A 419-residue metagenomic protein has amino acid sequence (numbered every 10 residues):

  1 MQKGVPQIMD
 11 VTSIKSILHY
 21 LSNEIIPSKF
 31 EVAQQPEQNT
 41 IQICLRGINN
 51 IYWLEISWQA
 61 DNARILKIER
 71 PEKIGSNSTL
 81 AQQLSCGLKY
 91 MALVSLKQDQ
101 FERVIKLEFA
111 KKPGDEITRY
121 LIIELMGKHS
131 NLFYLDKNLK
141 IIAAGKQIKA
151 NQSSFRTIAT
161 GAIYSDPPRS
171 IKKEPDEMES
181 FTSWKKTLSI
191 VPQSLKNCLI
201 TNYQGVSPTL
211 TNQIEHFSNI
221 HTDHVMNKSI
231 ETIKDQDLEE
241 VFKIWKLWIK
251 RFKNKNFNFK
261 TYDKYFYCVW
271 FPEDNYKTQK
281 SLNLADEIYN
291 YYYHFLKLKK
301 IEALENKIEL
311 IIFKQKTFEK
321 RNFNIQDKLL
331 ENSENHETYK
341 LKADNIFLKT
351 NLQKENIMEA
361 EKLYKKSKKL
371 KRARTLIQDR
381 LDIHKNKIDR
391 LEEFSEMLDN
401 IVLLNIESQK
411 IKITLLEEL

Functional and structural regions predicted by a protein language model:
M1-L419: Extended, highly charged segments
